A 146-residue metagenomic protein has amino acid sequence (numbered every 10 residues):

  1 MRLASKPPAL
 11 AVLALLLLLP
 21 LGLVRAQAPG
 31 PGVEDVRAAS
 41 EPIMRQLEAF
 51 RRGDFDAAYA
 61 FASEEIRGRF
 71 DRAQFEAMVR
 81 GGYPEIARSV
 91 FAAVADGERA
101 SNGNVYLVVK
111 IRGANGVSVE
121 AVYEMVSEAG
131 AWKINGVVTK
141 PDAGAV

Functional and structural regions predicted by a protein language model:
M1-V12: Bacterial N-terminal signal peptides that target proteins for export
R2-A4, A38, V105, P141-D142: Solvent-exposed, well-ordered amphipathic alpha-helical segments that flank/support binding or catalytic loops
A4, Q27-P29, E48, G130 (+1 more regions): Compositionally biased, intrinsically disordered low-complexity segments enriched in polar/proline residues
A11-P20: Bacterial N-terminal signal peptides
G22-A26: Sec/Tat signal peptide C-region and signal peptidase I cleavage site
P29-G30, E34-E41, R45-N104: Short solvent-exposed beta->alpha transition segments
D96-V146: Exposed beta-sheet edge and beta->alpha loop/turn motif
